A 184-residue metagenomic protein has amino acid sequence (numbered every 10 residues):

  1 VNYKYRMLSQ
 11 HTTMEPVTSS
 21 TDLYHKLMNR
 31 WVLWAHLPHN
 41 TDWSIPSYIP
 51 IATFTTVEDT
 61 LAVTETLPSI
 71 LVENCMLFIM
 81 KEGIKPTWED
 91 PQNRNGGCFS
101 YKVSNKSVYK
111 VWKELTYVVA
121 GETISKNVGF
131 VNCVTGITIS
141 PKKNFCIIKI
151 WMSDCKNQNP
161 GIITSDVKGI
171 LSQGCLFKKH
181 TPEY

Functional and structural regions predicted by a protein language model:
K4-T21, M28-R30, P46, S69-Y184: Conserved NAD+-utilizing ADP-ribose enzyme module
Y24-A52: Glycine-rich loop/turn
L37-N40, I49, F54, T60 (+3 more regions): A generic structural signal for solvent-exposed, polar alpha-helical segments
I45-I70, Y101: Extended catalytic/binding region for NAD+/ADP-ribose chemistry, centered on the ART fold
